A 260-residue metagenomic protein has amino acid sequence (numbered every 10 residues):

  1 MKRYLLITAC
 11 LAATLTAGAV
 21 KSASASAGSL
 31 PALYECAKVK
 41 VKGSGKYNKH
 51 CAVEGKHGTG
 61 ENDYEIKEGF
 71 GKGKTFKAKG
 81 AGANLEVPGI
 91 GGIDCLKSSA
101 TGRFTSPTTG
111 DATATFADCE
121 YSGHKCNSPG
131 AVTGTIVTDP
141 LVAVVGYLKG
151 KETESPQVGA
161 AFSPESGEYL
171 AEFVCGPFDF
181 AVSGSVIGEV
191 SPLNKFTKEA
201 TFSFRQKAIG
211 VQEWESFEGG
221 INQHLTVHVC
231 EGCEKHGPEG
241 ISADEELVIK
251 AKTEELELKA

Functional and structural regions predicted by a protein language model:
M1, A19, G146-G150: Generic N-terminal leader/processing signal
M1-T8: Bacterial N-terminal signal peptides that target proteins for export
L15-S24: C-terminal segment of classical bacterial N-terminal signal peptides
S26-A260: Extracytosolic secretory-pathway proteins
